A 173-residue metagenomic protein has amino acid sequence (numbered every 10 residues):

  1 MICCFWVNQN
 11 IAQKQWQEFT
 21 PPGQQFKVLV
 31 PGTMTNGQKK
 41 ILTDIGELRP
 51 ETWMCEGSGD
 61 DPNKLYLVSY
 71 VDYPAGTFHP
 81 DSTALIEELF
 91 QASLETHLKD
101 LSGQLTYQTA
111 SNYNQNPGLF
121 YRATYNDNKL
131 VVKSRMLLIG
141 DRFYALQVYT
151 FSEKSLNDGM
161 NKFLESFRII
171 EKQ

Functional and structural regions predicted by a protein language model:
M1-Q15, F167: Bacterial Sec-dependent N-terminal signal peptides
T20, K27-E56, F90-L137: Signature of long, low-cysteine stretches enriched in small and polar/charged residues
P22, G32-N36, I86-S102, D141-Q173: Surface-exposed amphipathic alpha-helical segments
K39-I41, L48, T77-P80, S155-M160: A short, polar/proline- and glycine-enriched secondary-structure boundary/capping micro-motif
P50-E88, A145-L146: A short acidic-to-branched-hydrophobic micro-motif
D61-N63, N116, K129, G140-A145: Coil-to-beta-strand transition motifs
D72, Y125, Y149-T150: Short beta-strand segments enriched in hydrophobic/aromatic residues within well-folded beta-rich domains
P74, L138-G140: Helix-coil modules at protein/domain termini and other flexible surface or pore-lining loops, especially C-terminal
